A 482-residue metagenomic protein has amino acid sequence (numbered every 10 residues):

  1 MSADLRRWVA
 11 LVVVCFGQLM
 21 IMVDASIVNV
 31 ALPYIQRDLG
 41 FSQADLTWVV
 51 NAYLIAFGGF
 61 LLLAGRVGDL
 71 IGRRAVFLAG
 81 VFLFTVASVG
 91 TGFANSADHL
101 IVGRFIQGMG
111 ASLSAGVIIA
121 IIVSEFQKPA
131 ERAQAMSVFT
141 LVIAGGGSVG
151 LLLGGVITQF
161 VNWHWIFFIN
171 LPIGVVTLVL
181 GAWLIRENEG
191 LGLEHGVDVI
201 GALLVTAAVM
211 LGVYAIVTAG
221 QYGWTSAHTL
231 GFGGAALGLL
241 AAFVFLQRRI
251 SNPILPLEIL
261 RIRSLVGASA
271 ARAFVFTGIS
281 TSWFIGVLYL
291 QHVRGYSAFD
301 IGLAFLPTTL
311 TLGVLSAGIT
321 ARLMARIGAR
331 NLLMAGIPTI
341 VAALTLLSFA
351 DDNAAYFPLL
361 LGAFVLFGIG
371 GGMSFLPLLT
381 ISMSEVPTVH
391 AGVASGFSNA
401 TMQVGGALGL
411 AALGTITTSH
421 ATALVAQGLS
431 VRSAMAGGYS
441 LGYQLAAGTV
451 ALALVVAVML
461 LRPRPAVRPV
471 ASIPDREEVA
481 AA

Functional and structural regions predicted by a protein language model:
M1-R6, L191, L460-A482: Intrinsic disorder in cytosolic terminal tails and internal cytosolic loops of multi-pass membrane transporters
M1-W183, G318, I327, T345-S348 (+2 more regions): Transmembrane-helix bundle of Major Facilitator Superfamily
W8-V23, V28-V30, Q43, A227-L239 (+2 more regions): 12-transmembrane solute porter fold
M20-A31, A56-G59, R73, I166 (+4 more regions): Short helix-kink/termination motifs in transmembrane helices of multi-pass secondary transporters
I21, V50-Y53, F57, F84 (+11 more regions): Structural signature of transmembrane alpha-helices in multi-pass secondary transporters
I35-Q36, V67-G68, L153-V161, I216 (+4 more regions): Interfacial helix-cap and linker-helix signal at transmembrane-aqueous boundaries of multi-pass secondary transporters
S137, Q159-R272, T277-G278, H292 (+4 more regions): Hydrophobic transmembrane-helix bundles of small-molecule transporters
G190-H195, N252-E258, S384, G428 (+1 more regions): Short, Lys/Arg-enriched, Gly/Pro-containing loop segments at transmembrane-helix junctions of multi-pass membrane
